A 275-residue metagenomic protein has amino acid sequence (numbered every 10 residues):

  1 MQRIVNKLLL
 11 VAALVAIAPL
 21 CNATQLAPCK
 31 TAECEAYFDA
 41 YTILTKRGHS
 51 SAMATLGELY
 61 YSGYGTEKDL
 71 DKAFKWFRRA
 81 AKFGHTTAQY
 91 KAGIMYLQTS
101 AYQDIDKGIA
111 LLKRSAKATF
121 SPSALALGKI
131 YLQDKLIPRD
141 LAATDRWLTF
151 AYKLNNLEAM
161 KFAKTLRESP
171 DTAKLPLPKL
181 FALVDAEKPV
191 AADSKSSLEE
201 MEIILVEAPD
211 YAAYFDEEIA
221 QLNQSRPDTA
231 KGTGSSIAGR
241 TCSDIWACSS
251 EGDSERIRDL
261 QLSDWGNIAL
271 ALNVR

Functional and structural regions predicted by a protein language model:
M1-L9: Bacterial N-terminal signal peptides that target proteins for export
L9-P19: Bacterial N-terminal signal peptides
I17-R47, S51, V206, Y214 (+1 more regions): N-terminal leader/linker segments that initiate helical-solenoid repeat arrays
L26-A27, E58, S62, D71-A118: Alpha-helical adaptor scaffolds
K30-F38, E67-W76, A101-L111, P138-W147: Structural signature of tandem alpha-helical TPR/SEL1-like repeats, specifically the intra-repeat loop/turn
E33, Y41, K46-S50, S62-Y64 (+8 more regions): Short helix-capping/linker turns of helical repeat alpha-solenoids
T55-S62, Q89-Q98, A126-Q133, F162-S169: Hydrophobic face of amphipathic alpha-helices that form TPR/SEL1-like repeat modules and related alpha-solenoid
S115, P138-E158, K164-P189: TPR/TPR-like (Sel1-like) alpha-helical repeat modules
